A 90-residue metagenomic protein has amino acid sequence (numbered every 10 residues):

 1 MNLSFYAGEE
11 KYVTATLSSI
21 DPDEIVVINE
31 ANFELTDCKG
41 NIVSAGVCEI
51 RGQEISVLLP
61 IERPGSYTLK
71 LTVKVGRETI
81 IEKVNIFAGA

Functional and structural regions predicted by a protein language model:
M1-A90: Contiguous segments within soluble domain cores/interaction surfaces
